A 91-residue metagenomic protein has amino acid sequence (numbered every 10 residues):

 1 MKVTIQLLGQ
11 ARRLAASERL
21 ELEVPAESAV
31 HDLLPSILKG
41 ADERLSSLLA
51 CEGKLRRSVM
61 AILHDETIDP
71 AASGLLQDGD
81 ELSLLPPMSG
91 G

Functional and structural regions predicted by a protein language model:
M1-G90: Ubiquitin-like/PB1-type beta-grasp interaction modules and other compact soluble beta-rich domains
